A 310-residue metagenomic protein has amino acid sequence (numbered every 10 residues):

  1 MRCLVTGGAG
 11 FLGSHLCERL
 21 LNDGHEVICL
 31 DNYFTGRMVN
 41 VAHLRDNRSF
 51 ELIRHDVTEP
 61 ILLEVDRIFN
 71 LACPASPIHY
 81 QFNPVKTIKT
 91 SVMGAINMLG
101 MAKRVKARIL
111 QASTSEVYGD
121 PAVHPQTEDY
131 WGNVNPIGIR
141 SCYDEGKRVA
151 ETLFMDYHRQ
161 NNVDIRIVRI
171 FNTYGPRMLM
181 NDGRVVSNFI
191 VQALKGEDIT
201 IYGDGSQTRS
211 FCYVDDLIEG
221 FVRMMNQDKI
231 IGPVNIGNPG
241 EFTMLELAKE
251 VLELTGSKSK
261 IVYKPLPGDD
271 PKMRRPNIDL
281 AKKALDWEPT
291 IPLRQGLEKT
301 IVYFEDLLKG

Functional and structural regions predicted by a protein language model:
M1-T173, D215, K299, Y303 (+1 more regions): N-terminal Rossmann-like NAD(P)+-binding domain of SDR-like oxidoreductases, especially those catalyzing
L16, H55-D56, N172, V191-G310: C-terminal substrate-binding subdomain of Rossmann-fold SDR/epimerase-dehydratase oxidoreductases
G36, L63, M180, F242 (+2 more regions): Residues that form or flank phosphate/diphosphate-binding pockets in enzymes that use nucleotide phosphates
M38-V41, E151, S187, L245 (+2 more regions): Short, surface-exposed alpha-helical segments at coil->helix boundaries
F82-N83, R177-D182: Short, solvent-exposed loop/turn segments at secondary-structure boundaries
I88, M178-L179, S210-Y213: Nucleotide-sugar-dependent glycosyltransferase donor-binding/catalytic pocket residues
S91, G146, D182-G183, R274: Short, conserved glycine- and acidic-residue-centered signature motifs in active-site or ligand-binding loops
H124-P125, M180-N188: A glycine/serine/threonine-rich, flexible loop-to-helix segment that serves as the NAD(P) cofactor-binding "lid"
